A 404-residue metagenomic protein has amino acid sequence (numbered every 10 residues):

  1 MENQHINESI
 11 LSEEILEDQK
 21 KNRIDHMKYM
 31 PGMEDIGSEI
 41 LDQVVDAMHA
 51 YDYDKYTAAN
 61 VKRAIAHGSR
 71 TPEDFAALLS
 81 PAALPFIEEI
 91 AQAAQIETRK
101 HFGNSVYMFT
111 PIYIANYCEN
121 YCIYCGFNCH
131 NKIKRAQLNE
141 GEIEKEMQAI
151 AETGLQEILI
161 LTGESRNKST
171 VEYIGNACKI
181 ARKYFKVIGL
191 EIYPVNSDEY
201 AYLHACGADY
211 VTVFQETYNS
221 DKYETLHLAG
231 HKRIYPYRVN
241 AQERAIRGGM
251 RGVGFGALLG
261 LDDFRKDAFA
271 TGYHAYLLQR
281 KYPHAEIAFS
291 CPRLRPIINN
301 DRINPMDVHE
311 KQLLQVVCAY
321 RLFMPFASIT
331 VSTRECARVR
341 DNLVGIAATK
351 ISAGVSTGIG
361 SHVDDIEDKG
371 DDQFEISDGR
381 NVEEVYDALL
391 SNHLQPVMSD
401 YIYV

Functional and structural regions predicted by a protein language model:
M1-A83, R280-V404: Auxiliary Fe-S-binding modules of radical SAM enzymes
F86-Y107: Short, charged low-complexity linear segments at domain edges
A94, C122, I160, V213 (+4 more regions): Conserved, mostly hydrophobic/aromatic
F102-G103, Y107-E142: Canonical Radical SAM [4Fe-4S] cluster-binding loop centered on the CxxxCxxC motif and its immediate flanking residues
T110, M147, I174-C178, Y200 (+5 more regions): Generic structural signal for well-ordered alpha-helices, preferentially at hydrophobic/aromatic core positions
C129-I246, R251-F255, L259-L261, P283-S290: Core AdoMet radical
L138, S169, Y173, A229-Y237 (+4 more regions): Alpha-helix N-cap and loop-to-helix initiation/capping positions
S197-A205, D262-Y276, C336-I346: Catalytic cores of alpha/beta
